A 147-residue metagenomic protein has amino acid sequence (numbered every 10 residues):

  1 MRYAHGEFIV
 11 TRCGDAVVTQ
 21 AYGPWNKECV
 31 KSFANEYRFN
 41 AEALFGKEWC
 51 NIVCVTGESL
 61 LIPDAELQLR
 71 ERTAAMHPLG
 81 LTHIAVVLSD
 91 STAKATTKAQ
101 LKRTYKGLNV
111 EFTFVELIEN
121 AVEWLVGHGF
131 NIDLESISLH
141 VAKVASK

Functional and structural regions predicted by a protein language model:
M1-K147: Amphipathic, Lys/Arg-enriched alpha-helical "gate/interface" segment within cytosolic domains that mediates
